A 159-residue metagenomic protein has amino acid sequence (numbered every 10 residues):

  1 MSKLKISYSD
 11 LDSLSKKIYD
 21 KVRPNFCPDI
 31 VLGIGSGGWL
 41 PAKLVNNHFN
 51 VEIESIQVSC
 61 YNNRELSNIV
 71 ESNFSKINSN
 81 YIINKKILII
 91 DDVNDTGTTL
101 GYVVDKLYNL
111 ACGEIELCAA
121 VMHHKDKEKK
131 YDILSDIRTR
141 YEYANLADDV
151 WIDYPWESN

Functional and structural regions predicted by a protein language model:
M1-P28, N63: Active-site-facing substrate-recognition patch
S2-L4, D105-N159: PRPP-dependent phosphoribosyltransferase catalytic core
S15, N50-I87, T98-V103: Short, glycine/charge-rich flexible loops or terminal/linker lids adjacent to PRPP-binding catalytic cores
D20, K43, N47, D105-N109: Short, well-ordered alpha-helices that flank and scaffold nucleotide-derived cofactor binding pockets
N25, D29-V58: Glycine/proline-rich, flexible active-site/cofactor-binding loop segments that harbor closely spaced acidic
D29, K85, R140: Conserved acidic residues
Y81-H123: Internal catalytic-core helix/loop-beta-alpha segment that presents or stabilizes conserved functional determinants
